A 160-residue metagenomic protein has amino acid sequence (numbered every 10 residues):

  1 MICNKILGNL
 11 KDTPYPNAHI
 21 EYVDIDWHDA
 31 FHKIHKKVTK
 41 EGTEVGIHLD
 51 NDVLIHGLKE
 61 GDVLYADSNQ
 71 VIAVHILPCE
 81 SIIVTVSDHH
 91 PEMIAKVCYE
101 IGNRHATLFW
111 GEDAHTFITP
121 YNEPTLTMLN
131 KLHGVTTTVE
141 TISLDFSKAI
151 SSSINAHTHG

Functional and structural regions predicted by a protein language model:
M1-L54: Intrinsically disordered, low-complexity, positively charged segments
I2-I20, E41, A114-G160: Helix-rich terminal scaffold detector
I55-L58, L64: Short, well-ordered loop/turn sites that connect or cap secondary structure elements
L58-K59, V86-I101: Short amphipathic alpha-helix segments
V63, S68-N69: Short, surface-exposed secondary-structure boundary micro-motifs
A73-D88: Short glycine-/aliphatic-rich beta-strand segments at the starts of folded cytosolic domains
L77-C79, G111-A114: Short Gly/Ser/Thr- and Asp/Glu-enriched loop/turn motifs at secondary-structure junctions
Y99-G111: Residues forming anionic-ligand binding surfaces in small-molecule and nucleic-acid pockets of primarily soluble enzymes
